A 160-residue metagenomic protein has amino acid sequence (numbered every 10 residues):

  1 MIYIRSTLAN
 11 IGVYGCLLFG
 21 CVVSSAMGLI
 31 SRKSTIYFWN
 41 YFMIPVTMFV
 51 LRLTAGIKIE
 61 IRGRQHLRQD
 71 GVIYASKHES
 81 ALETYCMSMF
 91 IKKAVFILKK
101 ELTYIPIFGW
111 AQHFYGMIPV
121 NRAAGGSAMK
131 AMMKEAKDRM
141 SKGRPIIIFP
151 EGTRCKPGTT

Functional and structural regions predicted by a protein language model:
M1-E60, W110-A111: A transmembrane-helix-recognition feature enriched in membrane-embedded lipid enzymes and envelope glyco-/phospholipid
T54-T160: Soluble catalytic domains of membrane acyltransferases
